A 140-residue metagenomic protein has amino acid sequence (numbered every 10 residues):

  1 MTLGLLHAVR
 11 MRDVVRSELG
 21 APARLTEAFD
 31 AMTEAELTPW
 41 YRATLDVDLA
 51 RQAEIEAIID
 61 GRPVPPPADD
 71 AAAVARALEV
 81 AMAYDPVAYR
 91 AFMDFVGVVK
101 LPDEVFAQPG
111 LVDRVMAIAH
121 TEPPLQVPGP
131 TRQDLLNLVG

Functional and structural regions predicted by a protein language model:
M1-M11: A conserved FAD-binding loop/helix module that cradles the flavin
V9-G140: C-terminal helical "tail/cap" subdomain of flavin- and related membrane-associated enzymes
